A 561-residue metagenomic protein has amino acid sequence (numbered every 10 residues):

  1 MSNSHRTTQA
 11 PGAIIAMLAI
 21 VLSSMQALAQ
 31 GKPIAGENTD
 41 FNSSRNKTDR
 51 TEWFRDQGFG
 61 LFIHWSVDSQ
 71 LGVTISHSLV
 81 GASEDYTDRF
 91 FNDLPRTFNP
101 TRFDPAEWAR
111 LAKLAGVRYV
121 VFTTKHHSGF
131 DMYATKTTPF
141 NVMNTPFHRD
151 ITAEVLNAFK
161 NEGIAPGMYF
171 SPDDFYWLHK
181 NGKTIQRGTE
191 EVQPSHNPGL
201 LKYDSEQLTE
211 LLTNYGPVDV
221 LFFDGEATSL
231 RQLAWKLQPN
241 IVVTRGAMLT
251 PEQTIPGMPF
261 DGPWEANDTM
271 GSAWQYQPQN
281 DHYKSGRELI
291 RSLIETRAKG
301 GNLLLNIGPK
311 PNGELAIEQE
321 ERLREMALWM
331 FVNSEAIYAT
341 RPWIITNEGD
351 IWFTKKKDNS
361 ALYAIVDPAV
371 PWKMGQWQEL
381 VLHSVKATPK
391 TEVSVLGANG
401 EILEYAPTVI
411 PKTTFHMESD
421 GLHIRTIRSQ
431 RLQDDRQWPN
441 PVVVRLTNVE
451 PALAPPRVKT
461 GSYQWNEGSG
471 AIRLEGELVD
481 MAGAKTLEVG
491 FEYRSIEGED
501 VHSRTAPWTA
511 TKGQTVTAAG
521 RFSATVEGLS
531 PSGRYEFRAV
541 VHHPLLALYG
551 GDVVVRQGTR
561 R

Functional and structural regions predicted by a protein language model:
M1-S2, Q30: Initiator methionine at the very start of the polypeptide chain
S2-I15: Bacterial N-terminal signal peptides that target proteins for export
G12-S24: Bacterial N-terminal signal peptides
A19, T51, P256, T354 (+8 more regions): Generic marker of residues within folded, mature protein domains
M25-A29: Sec/Tat signal peptide C-region and signal peptidase I cleavage site
Q30-P455: Mature catalytic domains of secreted/periplasmic carbohydrate-active enzymes
A452-R561: Short, surface-exposed linear motifs at loops/turns and structural transition points
